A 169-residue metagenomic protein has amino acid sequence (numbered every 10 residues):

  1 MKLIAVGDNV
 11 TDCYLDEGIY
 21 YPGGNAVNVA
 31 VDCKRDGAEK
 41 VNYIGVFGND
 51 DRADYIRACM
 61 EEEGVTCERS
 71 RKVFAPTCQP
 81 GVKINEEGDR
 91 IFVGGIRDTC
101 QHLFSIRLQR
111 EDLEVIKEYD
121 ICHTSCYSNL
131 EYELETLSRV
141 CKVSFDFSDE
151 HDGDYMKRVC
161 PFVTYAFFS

Functional and structural regions predicted by a protein language model:
M1-I4: Extreme N-terminal starter segment of soluble prokaryotic enzymes
G7: Active-site beta-alpha turn of Rossmann-fold NAD(P)-dependent dehydrogenases/reductases
T11-D16, Y20, A38-D120: Conserved N-terminal subdomain of the carbohydrate kinase-like
I19-D36: Short catalytic helix/loop segments, enriched in acidic residues and glycine and frequently bearing histidine
G24-V27, R97, F147-G153: Short, acidic/turn-prone active-site loops that include or flank metal/cofactor- and phosphate-binding residues
A26, L108-Q109, L130, D152: Amphipathic coiled-coil/heptad-repeat helices and related helical stalk/stem segments that mediate oligomerization
D32, C59, K157-R158: Well-formed, non-transmembrane alpha-helical positions, independent of function
D120-S169: Conserved beta-alpha-beta core of the PfkB/ribokinase-like small-molecule kinase fold
